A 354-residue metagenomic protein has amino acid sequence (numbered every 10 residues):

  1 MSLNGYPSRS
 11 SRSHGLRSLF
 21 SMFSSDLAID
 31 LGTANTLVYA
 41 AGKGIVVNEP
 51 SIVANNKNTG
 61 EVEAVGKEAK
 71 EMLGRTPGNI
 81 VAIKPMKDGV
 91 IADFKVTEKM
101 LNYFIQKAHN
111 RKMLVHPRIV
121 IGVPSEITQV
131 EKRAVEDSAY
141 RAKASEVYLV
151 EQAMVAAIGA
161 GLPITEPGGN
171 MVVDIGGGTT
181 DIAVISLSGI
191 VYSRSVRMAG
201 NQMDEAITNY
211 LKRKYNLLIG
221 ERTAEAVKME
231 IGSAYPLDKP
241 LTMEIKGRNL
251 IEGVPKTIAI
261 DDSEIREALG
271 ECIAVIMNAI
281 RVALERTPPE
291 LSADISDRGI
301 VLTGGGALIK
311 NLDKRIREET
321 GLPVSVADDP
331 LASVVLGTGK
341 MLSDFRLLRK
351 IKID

Functional and structural regions predicted by a protein language model:
M1-I175, A183-V301, A307-D354: Nucleotide/phosphate-binding catalytic cleft detector across ATP-hydrolyzing and phosphate-transferring enzymes
